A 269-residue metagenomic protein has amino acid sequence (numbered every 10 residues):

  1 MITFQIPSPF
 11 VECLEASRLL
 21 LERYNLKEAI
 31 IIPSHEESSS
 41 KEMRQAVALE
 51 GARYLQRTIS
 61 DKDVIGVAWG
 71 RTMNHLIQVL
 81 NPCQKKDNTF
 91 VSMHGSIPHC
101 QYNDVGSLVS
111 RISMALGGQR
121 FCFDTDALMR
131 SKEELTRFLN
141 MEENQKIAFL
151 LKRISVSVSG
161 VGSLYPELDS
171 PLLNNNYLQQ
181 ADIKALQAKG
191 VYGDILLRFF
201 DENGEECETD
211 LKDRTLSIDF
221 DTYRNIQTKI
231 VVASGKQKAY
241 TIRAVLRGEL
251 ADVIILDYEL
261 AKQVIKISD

Functional and structural regions predicted by a protein language model:
M1-E15: N-terminal helix-turn-helix DNA-binding module of bacterial transcription factors
R18-D61, C83-P166, N174, D210: Ligand-binding beta-strand-loop-alpha-helix segment within the catalytic cores of soluble metabolic enzymes
I65-H75, P98, S163-Y165, G235-K238: Gly/Ser/Thr-rich loops at beta-strand to alpha-helix junctions that form or flank small-molecule/cofactor-binding
T72-C83, D169-Q180: Short Gly/Thr/Asp-enriched flexible loops that form oxyanion-binding sites at enzyme active sites
L76-Q78, Y102, L168-S170, T241-I242 (+1 more regions): Short glycine-/acidic-enriched loop or helix-start segments at secondary-structure transitions that form or flank
S170-D201, V253: Gly/Ser/Thr-rich active-site loops/lids in small-molecule metabolic enzymes that frequently grip phosphoryl groups
E202-D269: ATP/nucleoside-binding phosphotransfer catalytic cores, i.e., glycine-rich phosphate-binding loops
